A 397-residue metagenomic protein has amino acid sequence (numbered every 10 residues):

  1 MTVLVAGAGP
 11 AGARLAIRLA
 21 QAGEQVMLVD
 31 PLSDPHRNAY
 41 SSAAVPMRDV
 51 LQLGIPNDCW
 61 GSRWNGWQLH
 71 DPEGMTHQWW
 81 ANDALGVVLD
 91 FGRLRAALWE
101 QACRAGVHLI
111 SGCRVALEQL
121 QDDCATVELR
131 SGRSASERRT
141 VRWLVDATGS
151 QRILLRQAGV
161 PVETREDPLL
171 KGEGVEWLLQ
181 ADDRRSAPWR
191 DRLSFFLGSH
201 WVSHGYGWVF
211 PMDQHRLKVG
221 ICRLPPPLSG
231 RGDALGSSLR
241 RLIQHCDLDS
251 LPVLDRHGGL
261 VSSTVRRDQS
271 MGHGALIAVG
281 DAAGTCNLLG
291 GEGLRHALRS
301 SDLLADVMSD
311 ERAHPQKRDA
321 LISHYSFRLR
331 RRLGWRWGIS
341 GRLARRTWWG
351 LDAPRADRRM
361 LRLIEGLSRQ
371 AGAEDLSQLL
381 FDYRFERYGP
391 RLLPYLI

Functional and structural regions predicted by a protein language model:
M1-A11: Beta1/beta-strand and adjacent pyrophosphate-binding region of the FAD-binding site in flavoprotein oxidoreductases
A8, A22, Q101-L248: Predominantly flavin-linked oxidoreductase catalytic cores and closely associated redox partners
A11, D34, Q151: Conserved Rossmann-like nucleotide-cofactor binding loop
I17-A39: Glycine-rich FAD pyrophosphate-binding loop
L32-L69: N-terminal FAD cofactor-binding segment of flavoenzymes
G74-A97: Dinucleotide-binding Rossmann-like beta1-alpha1 core, especially the glycine-rich loop that anchors the ADP
P225-V307, R312-A313: FAD/FMN-dependent oxidoreductases across multiple families
D306-I397: C-terminal helical "tail/cap" subdomain of flavin- and related membrane-associated enzymes
